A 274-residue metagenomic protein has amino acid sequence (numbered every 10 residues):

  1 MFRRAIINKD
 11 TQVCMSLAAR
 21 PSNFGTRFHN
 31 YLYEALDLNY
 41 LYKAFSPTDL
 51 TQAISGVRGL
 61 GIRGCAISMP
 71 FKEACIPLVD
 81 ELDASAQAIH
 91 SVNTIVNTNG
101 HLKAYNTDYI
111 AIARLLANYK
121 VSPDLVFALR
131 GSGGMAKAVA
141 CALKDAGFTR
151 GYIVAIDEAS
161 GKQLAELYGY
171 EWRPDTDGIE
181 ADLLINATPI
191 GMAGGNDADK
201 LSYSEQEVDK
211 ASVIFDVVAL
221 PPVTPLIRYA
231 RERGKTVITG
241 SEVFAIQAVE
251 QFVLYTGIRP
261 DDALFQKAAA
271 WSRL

Functional and structural regions predicted by a protein language model:
F2-Y119: Phosphate/diphosphate ligand-binding glycine-rich loop within oxidoreductases
A5-N8, V121-P123, D145-G147, S202-A211: Short, conserved loop/helix-junction motifs that constitute active-site signature segments in enzyme catalytic cores
R63, I67-I76, G134-M135, P189-M192 (+1 more regions): Short glycine-rich anion-binding loops that position phosphate/pyrophosphate groups of nucleotides and phosphorylated
A104-N106, K120-F148, A155: Glycine-rich adenosine-cofactor-binding loop
A146-Y168: NAD(P)-binding Rossmann-fold cofactor-contacting core
Y168-V237: Rossmann-like adenosine-cofactor binding region
V217-L274: Adenosine-phosphate binding glycine-rich loop
